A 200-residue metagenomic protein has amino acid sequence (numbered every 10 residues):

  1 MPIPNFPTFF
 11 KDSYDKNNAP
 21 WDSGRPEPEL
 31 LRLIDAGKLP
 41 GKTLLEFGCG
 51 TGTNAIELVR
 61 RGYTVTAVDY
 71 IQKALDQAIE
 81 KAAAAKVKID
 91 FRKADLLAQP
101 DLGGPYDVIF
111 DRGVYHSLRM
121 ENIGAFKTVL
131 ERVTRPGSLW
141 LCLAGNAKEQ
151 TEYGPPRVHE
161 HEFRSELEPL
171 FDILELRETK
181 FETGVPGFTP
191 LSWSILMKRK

Functional and structural regions predicted by a protein language model:
P2-L39, T43-L45, T51-G104, L118-V133 (+1 more regions): Class I (Rossmann-like) S-adenosyl-L-methionine-dependent methyltransferase catalytic domain, capturing the SAM-binding
D107: Conserved acidic residues
F110: A conserved beta-strand element that flanks and buttresses the S-adenosyl-L-methionine
G113-S117: Short catalytic micro-motifs in class I SAM-dependent methyltransferases
